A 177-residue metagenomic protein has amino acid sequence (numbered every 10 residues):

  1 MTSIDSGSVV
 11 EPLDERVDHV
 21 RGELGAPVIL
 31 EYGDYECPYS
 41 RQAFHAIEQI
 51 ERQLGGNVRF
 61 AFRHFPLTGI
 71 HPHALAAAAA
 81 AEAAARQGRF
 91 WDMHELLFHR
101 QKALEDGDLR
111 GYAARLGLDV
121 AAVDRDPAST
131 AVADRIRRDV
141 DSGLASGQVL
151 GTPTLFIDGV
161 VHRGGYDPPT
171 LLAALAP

Functional and structural regions predicted by a protein language model:
M1-P12, P177: N-terminal targeting signals for export/organelle localization
V9, R16-V17, A61, V123: Glycine-rich, flexible loop/turn motifs
V10-P27: A short beta-strand-turn-helix
D18-R21, I50-R52, S146: Short secondary-structure boundary/capping segments
V20-R21, L104, P127, H162: Short clusters of hydrophobic/aromatic residues that line enzyme substrate/ligand-binding pockets
E23-G25, G56, G151: Residue-level preference for short coil/turn positions at secondary-structure junctions
V28-A114, D119: Structural alpha/beta surface segment adjacent to cysteine/selenocysteine redox centers across thiol/disulfide enzymes
L30-G33, Y39-Q49, G111-P177: C-terminal cap of thioredoxin/glutaredoxin-like
